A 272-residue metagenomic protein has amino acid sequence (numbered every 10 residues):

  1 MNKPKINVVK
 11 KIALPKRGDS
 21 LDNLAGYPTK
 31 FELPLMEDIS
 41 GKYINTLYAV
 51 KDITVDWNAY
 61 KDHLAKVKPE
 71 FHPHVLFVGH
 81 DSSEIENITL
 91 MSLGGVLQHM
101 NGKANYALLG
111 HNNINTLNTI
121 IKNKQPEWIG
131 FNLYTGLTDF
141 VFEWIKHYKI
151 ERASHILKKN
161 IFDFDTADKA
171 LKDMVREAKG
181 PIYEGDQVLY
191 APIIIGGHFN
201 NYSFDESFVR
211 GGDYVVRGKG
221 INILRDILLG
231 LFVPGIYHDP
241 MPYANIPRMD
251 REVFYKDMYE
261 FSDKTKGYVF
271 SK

Functional and structural regions predicted by a protein language model:
K3-K272: Acidic, low-complexity intrinsically disordered segments
